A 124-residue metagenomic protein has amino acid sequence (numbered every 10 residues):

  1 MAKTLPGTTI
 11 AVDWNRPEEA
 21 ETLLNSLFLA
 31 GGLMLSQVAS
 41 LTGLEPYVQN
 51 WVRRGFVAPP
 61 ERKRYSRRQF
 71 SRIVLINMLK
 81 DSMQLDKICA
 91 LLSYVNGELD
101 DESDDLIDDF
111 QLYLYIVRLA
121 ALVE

Functional and structural regions predicted by a protein language model:
M1-V95: Basic helix-turn-helix/winged-helix DNA-binding cores and closely related short helical interaction motifs
Y94-E124: Intrinsically disordered, low-complexity, charge-dense segments enriched in Lys/Arg and Glu/Asp interspersed
